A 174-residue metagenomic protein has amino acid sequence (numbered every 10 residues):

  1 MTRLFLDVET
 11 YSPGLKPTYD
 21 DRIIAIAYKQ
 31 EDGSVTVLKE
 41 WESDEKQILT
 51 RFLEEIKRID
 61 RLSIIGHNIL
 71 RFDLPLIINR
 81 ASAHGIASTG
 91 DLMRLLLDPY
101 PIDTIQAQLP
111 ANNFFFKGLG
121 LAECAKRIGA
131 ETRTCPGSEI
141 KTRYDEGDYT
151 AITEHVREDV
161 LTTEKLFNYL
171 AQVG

Functional and structural regions predicted by a protein language model:
M1-I56: Conserved RNase H-like, two-metal-ion catalytic cores of nucleic-acid enzymes
D21-S34, R61-G174: Metal-dependent phosphoesterase core characteristic of DEDDh/y 3'-5' exonuclease domains
